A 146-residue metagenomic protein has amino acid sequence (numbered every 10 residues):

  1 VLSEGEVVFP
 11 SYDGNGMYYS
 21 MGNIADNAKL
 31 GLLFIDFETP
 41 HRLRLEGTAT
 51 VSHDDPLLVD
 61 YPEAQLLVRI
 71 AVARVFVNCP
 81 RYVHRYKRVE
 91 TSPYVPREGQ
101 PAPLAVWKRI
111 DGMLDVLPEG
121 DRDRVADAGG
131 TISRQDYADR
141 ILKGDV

Functional and structural regions predicted by a protein language model:
V1-V146: Binding-site signature for planar aromatic cofactors or substrates
